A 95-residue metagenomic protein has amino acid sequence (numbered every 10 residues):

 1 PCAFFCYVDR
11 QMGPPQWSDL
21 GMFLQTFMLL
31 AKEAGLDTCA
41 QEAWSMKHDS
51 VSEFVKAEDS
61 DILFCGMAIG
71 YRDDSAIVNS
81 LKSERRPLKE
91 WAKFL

Functional and structural regions predicted by a protein language model:
P1-L95: Acidic, surface-exposed loops and disordered segments
